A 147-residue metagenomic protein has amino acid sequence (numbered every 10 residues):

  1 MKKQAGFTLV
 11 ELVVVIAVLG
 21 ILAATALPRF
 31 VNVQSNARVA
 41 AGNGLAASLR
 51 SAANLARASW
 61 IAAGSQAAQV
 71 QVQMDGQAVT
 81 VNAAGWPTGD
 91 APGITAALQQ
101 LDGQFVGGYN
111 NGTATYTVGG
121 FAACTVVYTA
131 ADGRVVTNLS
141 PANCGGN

Functional and structural regions predicted by a protein language model:
M1-Q34: N-terminal single-pass transmembrane signal-anchor helix
G6-I16, A53-S65: Phosphate-binding glycine-rich loops and adjacent basic patches that engage nucleotide phosphates, nucleic-acid
G6-L9, I16, G42, T95-L98 (+1 more regions): Generic N-terminal initiation segments characterized by hydrophobic and/or small/turn-forming residues
L19-G20, V39-A40, R50, G76 (+1 more regions): Alpha-helical interaction segments
T25, F30-V33, G42-L49, Y128: Generic recognition of well-ordered secondary-structure surfaces with a strong bias for beta-strand segments
A37-A63: Membrane-proximal N-terminal amphipathic helix
A58-N147: Periplasmic/extracellular, small/polar-rich flexible segments of pilin-like filament-forming proteins
